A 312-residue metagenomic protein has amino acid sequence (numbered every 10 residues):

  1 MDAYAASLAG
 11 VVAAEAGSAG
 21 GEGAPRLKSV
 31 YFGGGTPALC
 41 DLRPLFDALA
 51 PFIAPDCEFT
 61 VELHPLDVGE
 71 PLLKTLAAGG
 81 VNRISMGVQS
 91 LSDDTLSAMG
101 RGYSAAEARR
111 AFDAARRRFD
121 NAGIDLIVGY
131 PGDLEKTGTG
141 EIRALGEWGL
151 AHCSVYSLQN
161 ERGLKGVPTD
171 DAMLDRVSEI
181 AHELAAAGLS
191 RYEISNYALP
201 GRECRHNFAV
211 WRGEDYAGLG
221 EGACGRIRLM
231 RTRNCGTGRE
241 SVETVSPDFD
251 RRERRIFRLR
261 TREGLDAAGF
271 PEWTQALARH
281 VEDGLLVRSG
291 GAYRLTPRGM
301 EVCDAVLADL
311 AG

Functional and structural regions predicted by a protein language model:
M1-S18, P25-P271: C-terminal scaffold of the Radical SAM
E193, V281-G291: A short, conserved structural fragment
F270-G284: Basic amphipathic alpha-helical segments that dock to polyanions
A292-T296: Minor-groove-contacting beta-hairpin "wing" of winged helix-turn-helix DNA-binding domains
R298-G312: Short, amphipathic alpha-helical interaction segments positioned at domain boundaries
